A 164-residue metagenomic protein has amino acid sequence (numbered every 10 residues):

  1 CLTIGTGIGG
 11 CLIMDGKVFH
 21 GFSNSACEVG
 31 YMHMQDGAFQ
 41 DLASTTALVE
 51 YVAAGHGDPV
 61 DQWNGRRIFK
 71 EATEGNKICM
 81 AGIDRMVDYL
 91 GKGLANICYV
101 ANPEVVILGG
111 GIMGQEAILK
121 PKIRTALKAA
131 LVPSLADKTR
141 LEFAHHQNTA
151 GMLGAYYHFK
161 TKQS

Functional and structural regions predicted by a protein language model:
C1-T46: Glycine-rich phosphate-binding loop of actin/hexokinase-like ATP-binding domains
V18, H33-S164: ATP-binding/phosphotransfer module of carbohydrate and carboxylate kinases, centering on a glycine-rich
